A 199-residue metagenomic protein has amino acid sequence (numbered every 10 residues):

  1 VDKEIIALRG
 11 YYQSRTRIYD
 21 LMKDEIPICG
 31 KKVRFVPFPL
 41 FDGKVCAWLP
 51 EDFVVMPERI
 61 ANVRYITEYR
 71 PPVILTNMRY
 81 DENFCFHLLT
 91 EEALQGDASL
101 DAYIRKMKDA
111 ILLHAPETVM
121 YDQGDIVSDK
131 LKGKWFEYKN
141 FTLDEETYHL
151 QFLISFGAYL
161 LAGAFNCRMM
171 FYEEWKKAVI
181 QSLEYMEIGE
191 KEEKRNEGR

Functional and structural regions predicted by a protein language model:
V1-C85, E91-K132, T142-E146, F156-Y159 (+1 more regions): N-terminal targeting sequences that direct proteins away from the cytosol to non-cytosolic compartments
Q151-S155: A short, hydrophobic, proline-anchored segment that marks a local hinge/packing element in signaling and regulatory
